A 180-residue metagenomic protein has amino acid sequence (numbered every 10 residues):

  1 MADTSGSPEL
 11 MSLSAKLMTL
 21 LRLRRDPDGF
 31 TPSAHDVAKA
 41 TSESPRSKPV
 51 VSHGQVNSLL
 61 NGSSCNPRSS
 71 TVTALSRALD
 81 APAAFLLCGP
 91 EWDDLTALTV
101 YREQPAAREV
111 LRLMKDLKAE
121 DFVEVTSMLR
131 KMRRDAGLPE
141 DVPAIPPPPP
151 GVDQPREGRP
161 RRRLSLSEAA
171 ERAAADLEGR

Functional and structural regions predicted by a protein language model:
M1-S44, F122-T126: A short, Lys/Arg-rich alpha-helix, primarily the initiator
S12, K16, V51, P67 (+1 more regions): Alpha-helix N-cap/N′ positions at the starts of helices
L17, V37-A38, V56-N57, L75 (+1 more regions): Conserved hydrophobic/aromatic packing and binding residues within compact polymer-binding modules
A34-H35, H53, V72: Helix-turn-helix DNA-binding elements, focusing on the entry/boundary residues of the two helices that contact DNA
A40, L59, G89, M128-K131: Short acidic/histidine-centered micro-motifs embedded in hydrophobic/aromatic stretches that mark compact functional
S42-P67, W92: Recognition helix of helix-turn-helix/homeodomain-like DNA-binding domains that insert into the DNA major groove
R68-F85: DNA major-groove recognition helix of helix-turn-helix/homeodomain DNA-binding modules
D94-R180: Interfacial/linker helices and their anchor residues that mediate assembly or domain coupling
